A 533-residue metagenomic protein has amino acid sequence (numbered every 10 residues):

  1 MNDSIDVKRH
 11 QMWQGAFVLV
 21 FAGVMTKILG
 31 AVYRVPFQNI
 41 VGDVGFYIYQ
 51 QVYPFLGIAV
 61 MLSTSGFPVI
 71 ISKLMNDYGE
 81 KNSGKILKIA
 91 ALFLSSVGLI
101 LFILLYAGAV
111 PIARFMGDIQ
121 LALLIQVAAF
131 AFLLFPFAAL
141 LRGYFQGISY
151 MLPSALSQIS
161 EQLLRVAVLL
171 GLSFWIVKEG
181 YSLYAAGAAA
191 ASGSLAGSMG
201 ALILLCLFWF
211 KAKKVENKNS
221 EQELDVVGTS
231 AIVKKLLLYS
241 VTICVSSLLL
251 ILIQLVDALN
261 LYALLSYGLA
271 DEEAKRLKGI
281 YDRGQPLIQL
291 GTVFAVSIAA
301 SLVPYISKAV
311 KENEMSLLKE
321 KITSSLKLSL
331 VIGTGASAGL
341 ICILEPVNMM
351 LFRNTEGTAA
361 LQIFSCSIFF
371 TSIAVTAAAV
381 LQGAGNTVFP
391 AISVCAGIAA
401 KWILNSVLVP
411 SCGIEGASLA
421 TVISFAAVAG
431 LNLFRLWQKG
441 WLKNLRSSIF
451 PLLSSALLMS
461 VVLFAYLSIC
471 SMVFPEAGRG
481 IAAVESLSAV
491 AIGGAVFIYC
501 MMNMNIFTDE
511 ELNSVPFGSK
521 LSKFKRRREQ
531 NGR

Functional and structural regions predicted by a protein language model:
M1-L29, K85, L224-L250, E510-R533: N-terminal membrane topogenesis motif
N2, H10-P68, F102, Y106 (+2 more regions): Signature of the first transmembrane helix
N2, L467-R533: Membrane-proximal transmembrane or re-entrant/amphipathic helices at the cytosolic face
I28-G45, A113-R114, C244-G291, K308 (+2 more regions): Helix-terminus/linker motif at the lipid-water interface of multi-pass membrane proteins
Y47-S63, E273-A295, K327-L328: Alpha-helical transmembrane segments of polytopic membrane transporters and translocases
N76-L92, I280-S365, F369: Specific pore-lining/lateral-gate transmembrane helices of multi-pass inner-membrane transport and insertion machines
P136-S157, C366-A396, V407: Membrane-interface junctions at transmembrane-helix termini in multi-pass inner-membrane proteins
L152-P153, L163-L202, F208, V388 (+4 more regions): Membrane-interface helix-loop junctions in multi-pass transport and translocation proteins
